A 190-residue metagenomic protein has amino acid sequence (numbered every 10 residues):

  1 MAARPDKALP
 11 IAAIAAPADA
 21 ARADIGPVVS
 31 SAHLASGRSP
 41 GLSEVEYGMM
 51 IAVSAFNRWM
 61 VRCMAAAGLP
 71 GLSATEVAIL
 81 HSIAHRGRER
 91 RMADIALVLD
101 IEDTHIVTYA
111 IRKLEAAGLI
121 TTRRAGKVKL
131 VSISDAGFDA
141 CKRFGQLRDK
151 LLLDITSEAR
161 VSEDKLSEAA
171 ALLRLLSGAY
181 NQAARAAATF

Functional and structural regions predicted by a protein language model:
M1-P70: N-terminal leader segment of winged-helix/HTH proteins
D19, V161-F190: Exposed, interaction-prone assembly regions rather than primary DNA-binding/catalytic cores
S43, P70-V77, E89, S134-D135 (+1 more regions): Short helix-coil-helix linker/hinge
S54, H81-H85, G145: Short, locally clustered residues in the helix-turn-helix/winged-helix DNA-binding domain
V61-E102: N-terminal helix-turn-helix DNA-binding core of bacterial DNA-binding proteins
L80, I95, A110-A117: Basic amphipathic alpha-helical segments that dock to polyanions
I101-K113: Short amphipathic alpha-helical interaction segments
R112-S167: Charged, amphipathic alpha-helical coiled-coil/dimerization segments
